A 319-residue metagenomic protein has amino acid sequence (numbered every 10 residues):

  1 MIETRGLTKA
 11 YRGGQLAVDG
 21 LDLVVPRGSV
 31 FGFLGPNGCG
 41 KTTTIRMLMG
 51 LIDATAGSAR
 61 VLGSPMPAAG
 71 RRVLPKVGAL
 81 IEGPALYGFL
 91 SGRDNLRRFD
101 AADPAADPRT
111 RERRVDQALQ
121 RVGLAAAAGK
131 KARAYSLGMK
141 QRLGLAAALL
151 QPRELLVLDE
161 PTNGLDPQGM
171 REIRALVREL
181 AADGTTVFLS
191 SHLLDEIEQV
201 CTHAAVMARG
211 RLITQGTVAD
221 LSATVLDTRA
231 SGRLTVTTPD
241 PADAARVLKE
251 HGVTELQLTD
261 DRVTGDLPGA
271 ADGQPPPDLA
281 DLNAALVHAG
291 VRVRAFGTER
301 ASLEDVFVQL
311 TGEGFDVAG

Functional and structural regions predicted by a protein language model:
I2-T4, K9-A208, T214: ABC transporter nucleotide-binding domains
L62, G78, A101-P104, A223-D227 (+2 more regions): A generic structural signal for secondary-structure junctions that act as hinges or helix/strand caps at the edges
A105-A106, L124, V253, V291 (+1 more regions): Helix N-cap/coil-helix junction residues
A132, D261, E299: Residue-level "edge-of-site" marker
R174-A271: ABC transporter nucleotide-binding domain
A270-G319: C-terminal coupling/interaction segments
